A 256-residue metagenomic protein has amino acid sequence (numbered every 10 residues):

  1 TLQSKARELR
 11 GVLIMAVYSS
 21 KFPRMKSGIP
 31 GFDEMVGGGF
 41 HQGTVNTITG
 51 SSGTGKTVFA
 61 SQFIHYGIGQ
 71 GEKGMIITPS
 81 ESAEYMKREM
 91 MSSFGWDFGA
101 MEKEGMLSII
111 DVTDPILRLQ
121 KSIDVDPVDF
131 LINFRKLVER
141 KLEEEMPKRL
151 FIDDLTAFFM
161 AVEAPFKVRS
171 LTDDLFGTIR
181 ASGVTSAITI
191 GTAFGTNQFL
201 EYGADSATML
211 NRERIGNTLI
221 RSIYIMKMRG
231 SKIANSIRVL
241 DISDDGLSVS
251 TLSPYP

Functional and structural regions predicted by a protein language model:
Q3-S20, A234-P256: C-terminal regions of RecA-like/P-loop NTPase motor modules
I29-G39: Pre-Walker A adenine-sensing motif
N46-T49: Short hydrophobic/aromatic beta-strand immediately N-terminal to the Walker A/P-loop
S51-R118: Conserved P-loop
K73, M106, M146-R149, A181-I188: Loop/turn-to-beta-strand initiation segments
P115-A181: Phosphate-binding/switch loop-helix module in NTP-utilizing enzymes
V184-D245: Phosphate-binding/switch region of NTP-binding enzymes
